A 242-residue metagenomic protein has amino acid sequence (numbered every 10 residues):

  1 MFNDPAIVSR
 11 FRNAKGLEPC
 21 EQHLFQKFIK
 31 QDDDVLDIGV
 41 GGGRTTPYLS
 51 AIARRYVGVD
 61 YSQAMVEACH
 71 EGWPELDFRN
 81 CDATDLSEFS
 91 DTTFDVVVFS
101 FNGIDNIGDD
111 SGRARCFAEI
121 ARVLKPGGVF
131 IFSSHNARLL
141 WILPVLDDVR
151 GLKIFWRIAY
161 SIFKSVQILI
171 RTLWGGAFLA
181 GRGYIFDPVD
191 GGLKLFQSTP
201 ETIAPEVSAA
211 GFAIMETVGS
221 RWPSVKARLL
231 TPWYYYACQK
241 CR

Functional and structural regions predicted by a protein language model:
M1-D32, Y48: Conserved class I S-adenosyl-L-methionine
D32-G39: Conserved class I S-adenosyl-L-methionine
G42-D85: Class I SAM-dependent methyltransferase SAM/SAH-binding core
S87-V97: A short acidic, Gly/Pro-enriched loop at the edge of an enzyme's catalytic core that lines a small-molecule cofactor
V96-S111: A short SAM/SAH-binding and catalytic strip from SAM-dependent methyltransferases
A114-P126: A short glycine-rich, Lys/Arg-flanked "PGG" loop and its adjoining helix->strand segment in the class I
S133-E206: SAM-dependent methyltransferase
V225-R242: Core SAM-dependent methyltransferase catalytic element
